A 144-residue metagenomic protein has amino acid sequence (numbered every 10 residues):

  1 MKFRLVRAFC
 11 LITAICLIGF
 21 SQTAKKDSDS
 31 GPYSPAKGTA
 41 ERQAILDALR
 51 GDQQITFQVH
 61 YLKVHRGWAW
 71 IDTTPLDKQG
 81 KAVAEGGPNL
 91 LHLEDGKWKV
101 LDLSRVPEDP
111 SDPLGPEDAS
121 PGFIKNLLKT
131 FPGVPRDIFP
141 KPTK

Functional and structural regions predicted by a protein language model:
M1-F9: Bacterial N-terminal signal peptides that target proteins for export
A8-G19: Bacterial N-terminal signal peptides
G19-S21, K26: Boundary at the C-terminal end of the N-terminal hydrophobic targeting segment
D29-T56: Short, non-transmembrane alpha-helical segments in secretory-pathway proteins
I55-Q58, A82-P88: Short, surface-exposed coil-to-beta transition loops
G67-P75: A short hydrophobic beta-strand element
N89-D112: Short beta-strand edge/turn micro-motifs at domain boundaries
S104-K144: C-terminal partner/receptor-binding element of secreted or periplasmic proteins
